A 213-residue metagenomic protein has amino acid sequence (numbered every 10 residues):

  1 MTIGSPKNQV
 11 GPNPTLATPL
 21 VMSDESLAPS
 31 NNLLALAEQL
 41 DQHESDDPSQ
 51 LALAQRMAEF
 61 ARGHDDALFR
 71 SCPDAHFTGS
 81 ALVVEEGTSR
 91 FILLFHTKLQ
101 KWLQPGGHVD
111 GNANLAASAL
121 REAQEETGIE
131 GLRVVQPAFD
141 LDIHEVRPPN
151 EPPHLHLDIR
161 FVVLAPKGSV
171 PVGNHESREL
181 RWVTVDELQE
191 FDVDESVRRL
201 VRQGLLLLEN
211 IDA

Functional and structural regions predicted by a protein language model:
S5, V10-N13: Short, positively charged low-complexity motifs
A17-R56: Alpha-helical and coiled-coil interaction segments, frequently adjacent to or embedded within charge-biased
Q42-S80: Acidic, metal-coordinating catalytic segment for phosphate/diphosphate chemistry, firing primarily on the Nudix
L68-Q104: N-terminal strand-loop-strand
S89-I129: Conserved Nudix-box catalytic region and its N-terminal flanking loop in Nudix hydrolases and closely related
G128-S169: Active-site segment of metal-dependent pyrophosphate-handling enzymes, primarily the Nudix hydrolase catalytic core
R160, P171-V201: NUDIX/MutT-family hydrolases
R198-A213: Charged phosphate-binding loop/patch that engages nucleotide di/tri-phosphates or the phosphate backbone of nucleic
